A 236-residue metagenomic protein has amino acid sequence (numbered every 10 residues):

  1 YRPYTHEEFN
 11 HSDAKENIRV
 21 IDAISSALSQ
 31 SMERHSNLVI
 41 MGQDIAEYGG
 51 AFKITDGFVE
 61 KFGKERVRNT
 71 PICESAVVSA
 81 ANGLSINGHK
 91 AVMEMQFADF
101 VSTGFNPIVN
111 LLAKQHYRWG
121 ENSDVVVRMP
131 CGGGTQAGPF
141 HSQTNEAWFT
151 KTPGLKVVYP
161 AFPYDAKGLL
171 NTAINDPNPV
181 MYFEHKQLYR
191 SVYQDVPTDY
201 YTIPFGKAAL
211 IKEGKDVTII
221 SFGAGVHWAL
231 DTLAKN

Functional and structural regions predicted by a protein language model:
Y1-F183, Q187-L188: Thiamine diphosphate
A23-S31, T144, K167-P179, L188-K235: Glycine-/acidic-rich phosphate or pyrophosphate-binding loops and their flanking alpha/beta elements
F149, K235-N236: Hydrophobic alpha-helical packing residues
